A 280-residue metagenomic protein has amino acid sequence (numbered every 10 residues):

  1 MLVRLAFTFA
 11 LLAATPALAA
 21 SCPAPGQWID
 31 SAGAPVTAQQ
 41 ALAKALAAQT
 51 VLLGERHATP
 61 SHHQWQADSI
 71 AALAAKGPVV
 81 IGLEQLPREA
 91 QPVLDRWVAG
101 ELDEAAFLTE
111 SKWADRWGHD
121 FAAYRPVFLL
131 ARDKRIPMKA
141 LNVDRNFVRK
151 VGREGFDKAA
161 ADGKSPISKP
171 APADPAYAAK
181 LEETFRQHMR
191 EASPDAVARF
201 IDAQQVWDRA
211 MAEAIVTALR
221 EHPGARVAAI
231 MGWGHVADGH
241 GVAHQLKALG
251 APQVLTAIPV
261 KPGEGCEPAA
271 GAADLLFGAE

Functional and structural regions predicted by a protein language model:
R4-P16: Bacterial N-terminal signal peptides
L18-E280: Compositional signal for N-terminal targeting/processing segments
